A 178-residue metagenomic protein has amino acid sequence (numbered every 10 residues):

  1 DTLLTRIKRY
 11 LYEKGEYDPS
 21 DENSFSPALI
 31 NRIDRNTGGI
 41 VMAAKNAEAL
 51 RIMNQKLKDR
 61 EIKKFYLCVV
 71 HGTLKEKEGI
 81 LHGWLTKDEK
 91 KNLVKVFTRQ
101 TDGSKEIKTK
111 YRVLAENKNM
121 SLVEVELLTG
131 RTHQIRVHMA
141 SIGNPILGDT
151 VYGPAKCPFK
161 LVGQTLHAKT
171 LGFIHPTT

Functional and structural regions predicted by a protein language model:
D1-E89, K105: RNA pseudouridine synthases
D1-K14, K91, R112-K118, I174-T178: Short intrinsically disordered, low-complexity coil segments enriched in acidic
Y17, L81, L85, V94-V96 (+2 more regions): Short clusters of hydrophobic/aromatic residues that line enzyme substrate/ligand-binding pockets
N31-R32, R60, K64-L67, V94 (+3 more regions): Short, cationic motifs built from Arg/Lys/His that form the positively charged side of catalytic pockets
M53, L81-W84, K95-V96, V123-V125 (+1 more regions): Beta-strand scaffold of nucleotide-dependent catalytic cores
I62, Y66-V70, L74, K118-R131: N-terminal short leaders/motifs
N92-D102: Short aromatic-glycine motifs in intrinsically disordered, low-complexity regions
Q100-K108, V113-L122, L128, T132-T178: Pseudouridine synthases involved in rRNA/tRNA modification
